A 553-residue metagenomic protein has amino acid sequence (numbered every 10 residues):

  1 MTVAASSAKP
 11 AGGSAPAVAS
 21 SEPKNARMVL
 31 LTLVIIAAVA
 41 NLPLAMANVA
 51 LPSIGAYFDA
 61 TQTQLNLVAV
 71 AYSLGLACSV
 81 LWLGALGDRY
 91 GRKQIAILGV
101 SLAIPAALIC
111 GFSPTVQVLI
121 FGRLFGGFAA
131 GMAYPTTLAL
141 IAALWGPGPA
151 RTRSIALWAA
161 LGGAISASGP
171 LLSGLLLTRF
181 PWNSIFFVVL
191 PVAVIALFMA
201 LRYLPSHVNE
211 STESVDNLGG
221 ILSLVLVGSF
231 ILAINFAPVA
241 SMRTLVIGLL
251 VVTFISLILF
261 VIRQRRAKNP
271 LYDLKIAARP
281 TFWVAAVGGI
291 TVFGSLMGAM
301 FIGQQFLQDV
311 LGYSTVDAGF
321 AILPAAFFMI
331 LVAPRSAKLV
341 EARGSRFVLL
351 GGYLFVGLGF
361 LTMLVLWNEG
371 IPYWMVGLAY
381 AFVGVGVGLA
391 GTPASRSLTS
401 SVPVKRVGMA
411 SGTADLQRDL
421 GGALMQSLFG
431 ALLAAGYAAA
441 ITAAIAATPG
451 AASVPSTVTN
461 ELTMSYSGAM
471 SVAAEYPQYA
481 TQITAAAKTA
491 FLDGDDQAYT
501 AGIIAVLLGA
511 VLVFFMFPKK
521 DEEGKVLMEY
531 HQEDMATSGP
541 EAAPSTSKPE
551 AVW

Functional and structural regions predicted by a protein language model:
M1-A40: Cytosolic juxtamembrane N-terminal segment immediately preceding the first transmembrane helix of multi-pass
K9-S14, I195, R418-P518, E523-W553: Hydrophobic transmembrane architecture of multi-pass small-molecule transporters
A26-L42, A47-V49, Q62, S184 (+6 more regions): 12-transmembrane solute porter fold
A50-C78, V118, L311, V316-D317: Extracellular/periplasmic helix-loop-helix junction of adjacent transmembrane segments in MFS-like secondary
I54-G55, L86-G87, L172-F180, I234 (+3 more regions): Interfacial helix-cap and linker-helix signal at transmembrane-aqueous boundaries of multi-pass secondary transporters
V70-G84, Y134-L138, L323-R335: Central cavity-lining transmembrane alpha-helices of secondary-active solute carriers, predominantly the Major
V80-L81, D88-L218, F236: Helix-loop-helix hairpins in multi-pass membrane proteins, especially solute transporters
A156, T178-T291, S295, Y313 (+3 more regions): Hydrophobic transmembrane-helix bundles of small-molecule transporters
